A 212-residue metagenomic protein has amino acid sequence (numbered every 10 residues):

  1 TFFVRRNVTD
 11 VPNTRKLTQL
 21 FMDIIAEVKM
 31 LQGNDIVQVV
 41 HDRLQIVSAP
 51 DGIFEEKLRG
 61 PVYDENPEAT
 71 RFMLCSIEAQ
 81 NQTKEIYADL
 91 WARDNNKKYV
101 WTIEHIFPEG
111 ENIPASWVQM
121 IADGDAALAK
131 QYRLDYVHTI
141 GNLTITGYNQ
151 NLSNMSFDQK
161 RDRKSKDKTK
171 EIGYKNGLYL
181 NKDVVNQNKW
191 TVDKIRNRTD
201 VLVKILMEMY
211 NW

Functional and structural regions predicted by a protein language model:
T1-W212: Flexible coil/loop and intrinsically disordered segments
